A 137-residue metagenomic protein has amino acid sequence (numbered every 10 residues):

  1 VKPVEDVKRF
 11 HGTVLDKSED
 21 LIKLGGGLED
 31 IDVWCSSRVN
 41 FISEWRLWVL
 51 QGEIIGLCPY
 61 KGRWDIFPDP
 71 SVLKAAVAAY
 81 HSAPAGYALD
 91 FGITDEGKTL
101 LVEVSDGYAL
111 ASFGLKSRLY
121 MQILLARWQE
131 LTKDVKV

Functional and structural regions predicted by a protein language model:
V1-H81: Active-site nucleotide/adenylate-binding loops and adjacent lid/helix of ATP-dependent enzymes
G27-D30, K61-R63, A76, G86 (+2 more regions): Short, surface-exposed, polar/charged, turn-prone segments marking secondary-structure boundaries
I42, Y80-P84, L131, V135: Short secondary-structure junctions and interdomain/linker hinges
L47, L89-F91, V104: A structural signal for short, well-ordered beta-strand segments
I54-G56, A88, L101-E103: Short hydrophobic-acidic sequence motifs that mark active-site Asp/Glu residues
P84-D95: A short glycine-rich, hydrophobically flanked beta-strand micro-motif that places a catalytic Asp/Glu for divalent metal
D95-V137: C-terminal active-site "lid" helix and adjoining low-complexity regulatory extension at the edge of ATP-using catalytic
